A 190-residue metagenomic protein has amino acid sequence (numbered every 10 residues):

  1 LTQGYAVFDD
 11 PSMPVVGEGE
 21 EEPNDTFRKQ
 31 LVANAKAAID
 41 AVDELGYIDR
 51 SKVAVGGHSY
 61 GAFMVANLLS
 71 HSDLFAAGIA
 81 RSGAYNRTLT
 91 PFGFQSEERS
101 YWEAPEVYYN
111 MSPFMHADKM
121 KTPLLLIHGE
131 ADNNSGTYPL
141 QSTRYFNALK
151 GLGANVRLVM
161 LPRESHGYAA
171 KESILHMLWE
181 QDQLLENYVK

Functional and structural regions predicted by a protein language model:
L1-K190: Serine-hydrolase catalytic core recognition
